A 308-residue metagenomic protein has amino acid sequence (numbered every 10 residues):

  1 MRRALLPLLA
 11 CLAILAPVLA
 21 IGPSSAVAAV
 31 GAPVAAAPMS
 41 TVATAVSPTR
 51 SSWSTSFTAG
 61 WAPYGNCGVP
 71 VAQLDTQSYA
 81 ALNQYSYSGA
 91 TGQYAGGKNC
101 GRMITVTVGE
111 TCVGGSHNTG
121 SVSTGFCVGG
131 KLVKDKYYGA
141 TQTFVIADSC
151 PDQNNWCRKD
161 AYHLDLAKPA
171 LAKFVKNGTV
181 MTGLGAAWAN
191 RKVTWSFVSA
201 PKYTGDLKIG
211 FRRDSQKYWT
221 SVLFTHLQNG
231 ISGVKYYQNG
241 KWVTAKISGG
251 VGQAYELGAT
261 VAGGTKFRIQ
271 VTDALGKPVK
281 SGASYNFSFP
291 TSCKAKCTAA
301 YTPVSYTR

Functional and structural regions predicted by a protein language model:
R2-P17, A29-H163, K168-R308: Mature exported/compartmentalized surface modules and terminal targeting/interaction regions
L19-A26: Bacterial Sec-dependent signal peptides at the C-terminal "C-region" and cleavage site
